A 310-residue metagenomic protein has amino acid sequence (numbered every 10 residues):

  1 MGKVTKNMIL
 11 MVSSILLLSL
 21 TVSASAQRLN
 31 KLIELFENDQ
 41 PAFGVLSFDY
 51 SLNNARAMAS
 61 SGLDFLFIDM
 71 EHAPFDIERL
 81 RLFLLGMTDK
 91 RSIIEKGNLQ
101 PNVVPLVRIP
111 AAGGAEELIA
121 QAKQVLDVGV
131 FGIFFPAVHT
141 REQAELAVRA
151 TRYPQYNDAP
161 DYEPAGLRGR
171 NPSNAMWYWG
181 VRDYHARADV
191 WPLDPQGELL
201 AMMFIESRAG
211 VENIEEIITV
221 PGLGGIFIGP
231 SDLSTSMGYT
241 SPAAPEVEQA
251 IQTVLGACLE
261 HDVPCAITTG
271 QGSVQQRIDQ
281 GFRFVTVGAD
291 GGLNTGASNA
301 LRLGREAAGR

Functional and structural regions predicted by a protein language model:
M1-V12: Bacterial N-terminal signal peptides that target proteins for export
L10-L20: Bacterial N-terminal signal peptides
A24-R310: Expand to "…catalyze enediolate/carbanion chemistry for C-C bond making/breaking, isomerization, decarboxylation
